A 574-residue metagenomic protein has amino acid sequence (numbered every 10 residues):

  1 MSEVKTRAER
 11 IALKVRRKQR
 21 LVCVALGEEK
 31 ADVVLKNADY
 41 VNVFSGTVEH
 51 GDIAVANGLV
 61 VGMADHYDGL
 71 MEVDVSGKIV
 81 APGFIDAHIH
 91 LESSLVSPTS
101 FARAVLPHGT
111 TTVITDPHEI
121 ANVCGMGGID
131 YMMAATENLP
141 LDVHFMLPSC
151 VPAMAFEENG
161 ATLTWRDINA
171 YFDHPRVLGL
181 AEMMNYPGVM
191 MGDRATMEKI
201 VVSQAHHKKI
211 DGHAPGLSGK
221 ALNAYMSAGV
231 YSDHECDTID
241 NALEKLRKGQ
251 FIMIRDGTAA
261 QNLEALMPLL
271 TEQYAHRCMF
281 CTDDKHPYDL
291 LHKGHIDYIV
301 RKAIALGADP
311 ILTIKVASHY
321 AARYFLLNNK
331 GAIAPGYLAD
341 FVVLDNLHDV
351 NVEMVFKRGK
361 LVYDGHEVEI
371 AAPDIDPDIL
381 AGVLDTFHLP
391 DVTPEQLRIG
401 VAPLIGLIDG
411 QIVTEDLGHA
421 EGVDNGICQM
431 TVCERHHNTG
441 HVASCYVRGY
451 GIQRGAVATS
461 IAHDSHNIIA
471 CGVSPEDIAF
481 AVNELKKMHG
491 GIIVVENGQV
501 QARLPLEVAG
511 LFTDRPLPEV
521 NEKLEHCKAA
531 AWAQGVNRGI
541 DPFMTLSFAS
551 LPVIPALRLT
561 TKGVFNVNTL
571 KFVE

Functional and structural regions predicted by a protein language model:
M1-G51, V55-A56, D65, L106-H108 (+2 more regions): Active-site microenvironment of metallo-dependent hydrolases
S2-V24, A102-K209, Q273, Q501-P505: Divalent-metal coordination cores built from histidine and acidic residues
E29-K36, H66-T115: Replace "His-x-His-based motif
V34, G83-I85, F145, F280 (+1 more regions): Residue-level marker for buried hydrophobic side chains located in beta-strands that build the well-ordered beta-sheet
A38, G58, G77, H88 (+9 more regions): Divalent metal-coordination and catalytic microenvironments
D86-S97, P152-L163, Y231: Active-site mouth loops of central-metabolism enzymes
H90-S94, H118-I120, P148-A153, M183-Y186 (+4 more regions): Active-site beta-loop-alpha junctions enriched in small/polar residues
G128, T162-E182, G188-M253, A260-F280 (+2 more regions): Histidine/acidic residue-rich metal-binding segments in metalloenzymes
